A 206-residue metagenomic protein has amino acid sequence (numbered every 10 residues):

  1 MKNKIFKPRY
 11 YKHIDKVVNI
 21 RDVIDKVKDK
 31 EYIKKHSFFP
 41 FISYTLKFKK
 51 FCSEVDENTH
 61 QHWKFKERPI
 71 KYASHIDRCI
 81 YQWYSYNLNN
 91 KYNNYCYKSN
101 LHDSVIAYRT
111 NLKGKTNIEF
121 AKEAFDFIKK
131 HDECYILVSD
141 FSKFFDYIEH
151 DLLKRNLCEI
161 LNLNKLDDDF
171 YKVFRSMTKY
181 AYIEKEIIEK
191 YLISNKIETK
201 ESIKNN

Functional and structural regions predicted by a protein language model:
M1, V27, E31, N87-L88 (+4 more regions): Hydrophobic, Leu/Ile/Phe/Ala-enriched alpha-helical segments that form helix-helix packing faces
M1-W63: Non-catalytic, polymerase-adjacent accessory regions of viral genome-replication enzymes
V27-K28, N58, P69-Y72, F120-K130: Catalytic micro-motifs at enzyme active sites that drive phosphoryl/nucleotidyl and oxygen chemistry
Y32-I42, L46-K50, K66-N93: An N-terminal, globular interaction/scaffold subdomain
K49-Q82, S99-L112, K190-N206: Short, conserved non-catalytic motifs in the polymerase core
Y86-D132: Well-ordered mid-protein domain cores that form the structural environment of catalytic cofactors
K129-N206: Conserved polymerase palm-domain catalytic core
